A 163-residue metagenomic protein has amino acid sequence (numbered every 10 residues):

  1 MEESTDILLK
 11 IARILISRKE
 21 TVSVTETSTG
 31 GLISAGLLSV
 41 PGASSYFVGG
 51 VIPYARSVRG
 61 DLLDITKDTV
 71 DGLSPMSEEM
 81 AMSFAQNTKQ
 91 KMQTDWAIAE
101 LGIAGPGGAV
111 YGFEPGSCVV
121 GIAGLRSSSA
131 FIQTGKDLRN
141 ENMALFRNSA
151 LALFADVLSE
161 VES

Functional and structural regions predicted by a protein language model:
M1-S163: Short alpha-helical segments enriched in small residues
